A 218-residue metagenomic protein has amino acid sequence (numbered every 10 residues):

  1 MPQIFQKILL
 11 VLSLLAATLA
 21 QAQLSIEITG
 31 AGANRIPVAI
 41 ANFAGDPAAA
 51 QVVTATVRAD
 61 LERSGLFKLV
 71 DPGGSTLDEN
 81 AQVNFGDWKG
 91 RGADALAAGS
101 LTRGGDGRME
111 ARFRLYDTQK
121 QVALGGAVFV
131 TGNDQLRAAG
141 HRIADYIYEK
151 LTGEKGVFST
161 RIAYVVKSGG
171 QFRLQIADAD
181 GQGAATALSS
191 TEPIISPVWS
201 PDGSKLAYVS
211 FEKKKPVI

Functional and structural regions predicted by a protein language model:
K7-T18: Bacterial N-terminal signal peptides
L24, A81-Y146: Amphipathic beta-strand/beta-sheet edge segments enriched in Tyr/Trp
I28-D87, A97, L101: Short beta-strand->alpha-helix linker/helix-N-cap micro-motif that forms a surface specificity/interaction loop
K155, V166-L174, S189-E192, V209-I218: A flexible loop/linker signature enriched in serine peptidases of the S9 family
G156-F158, P201-D202: Residue-level detector of Asp-centered blade-edge/turn motifs that repeat once per structural unit in beta-propeller
I162, G203-A207: Hydrophobic beta-strand positions that form the internal "hydrophobic ladder" of WD40/Gbeta-like beta-propeller blades
D178-I195: Multi-bladed beta-propeller domains
